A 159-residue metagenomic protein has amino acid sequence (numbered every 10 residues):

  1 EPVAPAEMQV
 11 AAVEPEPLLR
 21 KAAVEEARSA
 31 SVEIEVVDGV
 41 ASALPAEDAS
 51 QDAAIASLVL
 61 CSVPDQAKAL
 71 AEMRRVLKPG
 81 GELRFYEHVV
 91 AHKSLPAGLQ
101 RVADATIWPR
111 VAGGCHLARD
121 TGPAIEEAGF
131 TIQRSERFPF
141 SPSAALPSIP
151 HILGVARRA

Functional and structural regions predicted by a protein language model:
E1-A43: Class I SAM-dependent methyltransferase SAM/SAH-binding core
P5, V63-P64, L77-K78: Helix-to-beta-strand junctions that scaffold the AdoMet/dcAdoMet cofactor pocket in Class I SAM-dependent enzymes
S42-A54: A short acidic, Gly/Pro-enriched loop at the edge of an enzyme's catalytic core that lines a small-molecule cofactor
D52-D65: A short SAM/SAH-binding and catalytic strip from SAM-dependent methyltransferases
A67-P79: A short glycine-rich, Lys/Arg-flanked "PGG" loop and its adjoining helix->strand segment in the class I
G80-H88: Conserved beta-strand signature within the Rossmann-like core of class I S-adenosyl-L-methionine
G114-G129: Short alpha-helix
E136-A159: Core SAM-dependent methyltransferase catalytic element
